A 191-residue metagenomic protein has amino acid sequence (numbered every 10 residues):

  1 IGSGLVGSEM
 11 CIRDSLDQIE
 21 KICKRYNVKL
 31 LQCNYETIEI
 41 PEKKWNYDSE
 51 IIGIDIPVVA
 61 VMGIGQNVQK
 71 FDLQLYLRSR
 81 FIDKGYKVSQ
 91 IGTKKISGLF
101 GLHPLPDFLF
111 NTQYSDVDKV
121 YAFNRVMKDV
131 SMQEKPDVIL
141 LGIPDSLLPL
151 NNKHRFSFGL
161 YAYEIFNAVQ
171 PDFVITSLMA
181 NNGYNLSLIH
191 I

Functional and structural regions predicted by a protein language model:
I1-I12, I189-H190: Single conserved hydrophobic/aromatic residue that forms the stacking wall/gate of nucleotide- or nucleobase-binding
E9, R13, V61-V68, Q113-V117: Flexible, glycine/proline-enriched loop segments at strand-loop-helix junctions that form or flank small-ligand binding
R13-N27, L31-I40, Y121-R125, D129 (+2 more regions): Conserved catalytic-core segment of NTP-binding enzymes
I19-Y26, D48-S49, L105-F110: Short, hinge-like loop/turn segments at secondary-structure boundaries
W45-K84, V88: Walker A (P-loop) phosphate-binding motif
K84-G98: Short beta-strand-centered segment that lines the nucleotide-binding/catalytic pocket of NTP-utilizing
S97-S115: P-loop NTPase switch/communication element
P106-D107, M132-L140: Switch I (G2) and immediately adjacent beta-strands of P-loop GTPase domains
